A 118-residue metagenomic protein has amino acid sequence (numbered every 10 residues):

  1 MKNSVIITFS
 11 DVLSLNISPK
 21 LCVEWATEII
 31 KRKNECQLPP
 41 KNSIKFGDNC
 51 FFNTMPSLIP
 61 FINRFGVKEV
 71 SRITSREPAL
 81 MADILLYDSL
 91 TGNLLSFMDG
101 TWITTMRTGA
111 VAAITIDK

Functional and structural regions predicted by a protein language model:
M1-R107, V111, D117: N-terminal ligand-binding/catalytic initiation module
